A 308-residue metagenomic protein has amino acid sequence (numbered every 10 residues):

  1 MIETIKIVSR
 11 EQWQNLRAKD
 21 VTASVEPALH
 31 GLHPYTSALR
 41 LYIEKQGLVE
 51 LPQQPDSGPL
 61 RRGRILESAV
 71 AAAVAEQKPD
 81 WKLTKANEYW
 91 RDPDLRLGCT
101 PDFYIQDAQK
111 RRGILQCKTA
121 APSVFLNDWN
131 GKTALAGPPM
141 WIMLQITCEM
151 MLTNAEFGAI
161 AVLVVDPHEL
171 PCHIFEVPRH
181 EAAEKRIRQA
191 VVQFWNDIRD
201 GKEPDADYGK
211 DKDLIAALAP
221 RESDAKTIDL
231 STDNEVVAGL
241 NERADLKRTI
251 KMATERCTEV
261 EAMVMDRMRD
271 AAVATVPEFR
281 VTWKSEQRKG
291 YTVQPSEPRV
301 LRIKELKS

Functional and structural regions predicted by a protein language model:
M1-S308: Accessory terminal regions of nucleic-acid processing enzymes
